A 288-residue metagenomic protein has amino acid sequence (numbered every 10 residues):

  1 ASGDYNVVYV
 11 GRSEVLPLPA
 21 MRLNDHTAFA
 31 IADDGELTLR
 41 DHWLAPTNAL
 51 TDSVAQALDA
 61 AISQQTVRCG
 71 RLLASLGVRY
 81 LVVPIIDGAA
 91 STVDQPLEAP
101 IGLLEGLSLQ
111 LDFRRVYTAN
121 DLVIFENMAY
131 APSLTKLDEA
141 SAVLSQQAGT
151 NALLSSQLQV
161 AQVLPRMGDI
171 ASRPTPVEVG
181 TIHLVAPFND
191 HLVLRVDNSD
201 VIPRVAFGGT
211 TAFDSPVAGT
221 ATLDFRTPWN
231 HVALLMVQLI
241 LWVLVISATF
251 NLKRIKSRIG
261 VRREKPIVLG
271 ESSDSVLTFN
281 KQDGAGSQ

Functional and structural regions predicted by a protein language model:
A1, V67-L73, D112-F113, A171-R173 (+1 more regions): Generic recognition of flexible, low-complexity loop/linker segments
G3-Y80, P84-A90, V143-V160, N189-D190: Extracytoplasmic/lumenal acceptor-recognition loop(s) of multi-pass membrane glycoenzymes
P17-P19, S91, S133-K136, L192 (+1 more regions): Short helix/loop capping segments that flank catalytic or ligand/cofactor-binding pockets
L76-L154: Aromatic/acidic, Gly/Pro-rich catalytic loop(s) in extracytoplasmic/lumenal soluble domains of multi-pass membrane
V143-G270, D274-L277, Q288: Active-site-proximal, structured, solvent-exposed surfaces of multi-pass membrane proteins that position macromolecular
